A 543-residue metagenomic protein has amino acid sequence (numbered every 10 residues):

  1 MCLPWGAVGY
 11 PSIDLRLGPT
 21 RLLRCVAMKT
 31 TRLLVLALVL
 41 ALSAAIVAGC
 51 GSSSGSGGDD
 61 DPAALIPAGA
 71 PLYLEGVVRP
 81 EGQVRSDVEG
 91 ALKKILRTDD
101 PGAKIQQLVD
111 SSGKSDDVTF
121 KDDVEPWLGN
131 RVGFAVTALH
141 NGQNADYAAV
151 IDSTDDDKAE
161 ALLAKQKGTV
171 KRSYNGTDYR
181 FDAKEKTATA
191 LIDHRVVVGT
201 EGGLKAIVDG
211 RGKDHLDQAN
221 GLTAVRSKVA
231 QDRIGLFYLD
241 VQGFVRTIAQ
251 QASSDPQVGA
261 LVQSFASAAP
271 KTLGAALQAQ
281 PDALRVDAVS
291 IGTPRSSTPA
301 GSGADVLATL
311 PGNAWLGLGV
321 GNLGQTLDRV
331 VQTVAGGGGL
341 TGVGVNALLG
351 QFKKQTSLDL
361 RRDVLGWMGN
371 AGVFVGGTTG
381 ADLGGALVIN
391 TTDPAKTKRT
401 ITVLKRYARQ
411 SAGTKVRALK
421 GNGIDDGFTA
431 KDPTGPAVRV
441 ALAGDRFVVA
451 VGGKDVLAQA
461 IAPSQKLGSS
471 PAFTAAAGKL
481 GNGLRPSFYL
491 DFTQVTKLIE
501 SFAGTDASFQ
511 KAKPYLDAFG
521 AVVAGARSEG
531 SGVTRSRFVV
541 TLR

Functional and structural regions predicted by a protein language model:
A7-A27: Short, Lys/Arg-enriched N-terminal segments with co-localized hydrophobic residues within the first ~10-30 amino acids
V26-A37: Bacterial N-terminal signal peptides that target proteins for export
A37-A45: Bacterial N-terminal signal peptides
C50-D146, I151-F181, T223-A381, T402-G413 (+4 more regions): Structural boundary/hinge residues at secondary-structure and domain interfaces
S153-D156, T200-L204, T391-A395, G452-K454: Helix N-cap motif at beta-to-alpha junctions
F181-I248, P433-K511: A conserved glycine-rich beta-strand in the N-terminal activation segment of trypsin-fold
G376, D382-T392: Loop/turn-rich, solvent-exposed surfaces of beta-rich toroidal or solenoidal domains
I424-G435: Flexible, glycine/threonine-enriched loop-and-boundary segments that flank and lead into catalytic domains of large
